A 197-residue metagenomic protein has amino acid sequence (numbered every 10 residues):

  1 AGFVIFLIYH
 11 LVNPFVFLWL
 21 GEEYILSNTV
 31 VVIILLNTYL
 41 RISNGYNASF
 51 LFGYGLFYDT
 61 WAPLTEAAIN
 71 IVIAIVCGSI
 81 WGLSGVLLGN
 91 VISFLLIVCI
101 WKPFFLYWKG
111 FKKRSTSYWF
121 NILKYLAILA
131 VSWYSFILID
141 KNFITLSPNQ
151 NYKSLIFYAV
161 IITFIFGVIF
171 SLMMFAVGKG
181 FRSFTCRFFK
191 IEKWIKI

Functional and structural regions predicted by a protein language model:
A1-G2: Selective transmembrane-helix segments that form parts of the transport pathway or gating/packing helices in multipass
I5-F6, H10, T29-G78, L83-W108 (+1 more regions): Short runs within selected transmembrane alpha-helices of multi-pass transporters and secretion channels
L7-Y39, F111, L146-N151: Interfacial segments at transmembrane-helix termini and the short loops linking adjacent helices
Y9, I71-V76, I128-T145: Hydrophobic alpha-helical transmembrane segments in multi-pass integral membrane proteins
N13, F17, G21-E22, F50-Y54 (+4 more regions): Transmembrane helix-loop junctions in multipass membrane proteins, especially transporters and channels
P63-I71, F120-V131, W194: Small-residue-rich segments of transmembrane alpha-helices in multi-pass membrane proteins, especially helix faces
F105-L123: Interhelical loop/hinge segments that connect adjacent transmembrane helices in multipass membrane
F111-K113, I137-I197: Membrane-proximal transmembrane or re-entrant/amphipathic helices at the cytosolic face
